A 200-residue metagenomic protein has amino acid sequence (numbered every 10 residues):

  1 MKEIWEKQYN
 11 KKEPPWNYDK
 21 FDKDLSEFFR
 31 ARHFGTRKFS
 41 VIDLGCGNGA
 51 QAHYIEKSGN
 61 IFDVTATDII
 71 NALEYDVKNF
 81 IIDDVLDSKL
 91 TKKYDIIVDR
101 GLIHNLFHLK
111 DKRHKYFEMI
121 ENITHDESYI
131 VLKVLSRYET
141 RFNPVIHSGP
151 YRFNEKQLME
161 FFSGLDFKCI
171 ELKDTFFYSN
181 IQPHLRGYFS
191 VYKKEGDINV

Functional and structural regions predicted by a protein language model:
M1-K92, L109-M119, Y129-V200: Class I (Rossmann-like) S-adenosyl-L-methionine-dependent methyltransferase catalytic domain, capturing the SAM-binding
V98: A conserved beta-strand element that flanks and buttresses the S-adenosyl-L-methionine
G101-N105: Short catalytic micro-motifs in class I SAM-dependent methyltransferases
N122: Short, conserved loop/helix-junction motifs that constitute active-site signature segments in enzyme catalytic cores
